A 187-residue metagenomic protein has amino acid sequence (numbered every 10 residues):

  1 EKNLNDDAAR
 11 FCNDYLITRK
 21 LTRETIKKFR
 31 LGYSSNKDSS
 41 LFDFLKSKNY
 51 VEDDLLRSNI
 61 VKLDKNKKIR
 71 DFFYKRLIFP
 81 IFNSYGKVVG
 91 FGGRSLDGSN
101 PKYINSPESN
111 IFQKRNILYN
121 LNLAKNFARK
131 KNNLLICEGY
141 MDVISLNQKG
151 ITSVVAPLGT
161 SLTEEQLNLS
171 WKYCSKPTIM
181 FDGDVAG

Functional and structural regions predicted by a protein language model:
E1-D53, S106: Non-catalytic accessory segments of DNA primases and related replication-initiation nucleases
S35-P177: Phosphate-handling DNA/RNA-contact segment within nucleic-acid enzymes
D182-A186: Phosphate/diphosphate-binding loops
